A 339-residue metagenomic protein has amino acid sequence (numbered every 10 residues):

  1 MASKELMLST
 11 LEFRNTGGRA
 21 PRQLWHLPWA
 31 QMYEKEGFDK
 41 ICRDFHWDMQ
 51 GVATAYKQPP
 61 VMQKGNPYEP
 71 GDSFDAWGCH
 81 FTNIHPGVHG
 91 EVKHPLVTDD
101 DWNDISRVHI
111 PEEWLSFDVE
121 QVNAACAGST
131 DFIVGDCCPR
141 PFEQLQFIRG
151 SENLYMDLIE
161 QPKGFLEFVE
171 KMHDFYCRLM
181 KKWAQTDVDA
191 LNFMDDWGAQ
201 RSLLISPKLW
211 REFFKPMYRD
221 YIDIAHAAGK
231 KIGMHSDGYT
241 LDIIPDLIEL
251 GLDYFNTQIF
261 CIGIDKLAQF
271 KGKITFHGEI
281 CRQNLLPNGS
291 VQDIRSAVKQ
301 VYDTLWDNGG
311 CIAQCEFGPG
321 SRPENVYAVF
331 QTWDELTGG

Functional and structural regions predicted by a protein language model:
M1-Y33, F74, N83, R107-G339: Active-site loop segments of alpha/beta catalytic cores
K4, R22, K40-D44, G51 (+2 more regions): N-acyltransferase acceptor-side catalytic subdomain
N15, F45-Q50, E69, G128-S129: Short, solvent-exposed loop/edge-beta patches enriched in aromatic
P28-N66: Segments that shape or occlude catalytic/ligand-binding pockets
F38, P70, I264: Generic structural marker for isolated residues within well-ordered, non-membrane alpha-helices of soluble domains
F45-A55, K93-V108, C137-I148: An N-terminal domain-start capping segment
M62-E113, G128-F132: A contiguous, low-structure linker/loop signature
